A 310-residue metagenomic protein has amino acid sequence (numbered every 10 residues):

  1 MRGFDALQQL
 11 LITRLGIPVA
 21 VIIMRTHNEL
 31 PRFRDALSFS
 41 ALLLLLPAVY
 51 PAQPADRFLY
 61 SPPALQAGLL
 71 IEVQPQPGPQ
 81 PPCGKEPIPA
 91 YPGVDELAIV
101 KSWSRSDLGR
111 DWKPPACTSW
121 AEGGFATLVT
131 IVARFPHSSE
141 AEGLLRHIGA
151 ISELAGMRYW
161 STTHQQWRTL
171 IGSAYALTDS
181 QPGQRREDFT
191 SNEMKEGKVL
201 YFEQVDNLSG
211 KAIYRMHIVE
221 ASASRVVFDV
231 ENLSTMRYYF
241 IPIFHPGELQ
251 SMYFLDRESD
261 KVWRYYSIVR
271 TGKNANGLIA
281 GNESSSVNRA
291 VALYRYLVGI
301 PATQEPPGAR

Functional and structural regions predicted by a protein language model:
R25-F39: Bacterial N-terminal signal peptides that target proteins for export
S38-A48: Bacterial N-terminal signal peptides
P47-F58: Bacterial Sec-dependent signal peptides at the C-terminal "C-region" and cleavage site
F58-L208: Hydrophobic ligand-binding cavity/cleft-lining segments
D206, E220-S222, V230-S234, S259 (+1 more regions): A mature extracytoplasmic/lumenal domain signature
R215-M252: Hydrophobic-ligand binding "helix-grip"
F240-I279: Beta-strand/loop substructures that line and gate deep hydrophobic ligand-binding cavities in soluble
G272-R310: A conserved amphipathic terminal alpha-helix motif
